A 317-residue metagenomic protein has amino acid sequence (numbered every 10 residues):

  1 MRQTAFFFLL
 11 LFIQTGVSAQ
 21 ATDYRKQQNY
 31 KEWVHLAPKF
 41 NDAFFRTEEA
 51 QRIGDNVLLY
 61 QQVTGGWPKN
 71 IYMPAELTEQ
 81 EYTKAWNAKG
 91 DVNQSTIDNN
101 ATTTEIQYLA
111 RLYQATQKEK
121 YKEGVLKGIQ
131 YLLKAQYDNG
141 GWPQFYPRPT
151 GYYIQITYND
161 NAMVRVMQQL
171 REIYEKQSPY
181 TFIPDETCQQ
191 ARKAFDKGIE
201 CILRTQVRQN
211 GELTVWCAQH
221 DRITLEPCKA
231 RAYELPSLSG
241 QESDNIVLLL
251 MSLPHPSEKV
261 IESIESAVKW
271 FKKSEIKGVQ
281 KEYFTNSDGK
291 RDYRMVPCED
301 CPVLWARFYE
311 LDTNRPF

Functional and structural regions predicted by a protein language model:
M1-A21: Bacterial Sec-dependent N-terminal signal peptides
Q20-Q28, P38-R46, W86-A101, T150-M163 (+2 more regions): Solvent-exposed loop and edge beta-strand segments that line ligand/cofactor-binding and catalytic clefts
Q20-V92, Q209: Low-complexity, Ser/Thr/Pro/Gly-enriched N-terminal "stalk/linker" regions
E32-F45, I53, L58-L59, T103-K118 (+2 more regions): Well-ordered alpha-helical scaffold segments within catalytic/enzyme domains
I53-G65, G124-G141, R192-G211, S263-Q280: Long, well-ordered core segments of solenoidal/helical folds
W67, R208, E212, W270-F317: CBM-like carbohydrate-recognition segments
K122, L126-I129, L133, T150 (+2 more regions): Eukaryote-skewed repeat-based solenoidal scaffolds used as protein-protein interaction platforms, primarily
N210-E234: Flexible internal linker/loop segments at domain or repeat junctions
